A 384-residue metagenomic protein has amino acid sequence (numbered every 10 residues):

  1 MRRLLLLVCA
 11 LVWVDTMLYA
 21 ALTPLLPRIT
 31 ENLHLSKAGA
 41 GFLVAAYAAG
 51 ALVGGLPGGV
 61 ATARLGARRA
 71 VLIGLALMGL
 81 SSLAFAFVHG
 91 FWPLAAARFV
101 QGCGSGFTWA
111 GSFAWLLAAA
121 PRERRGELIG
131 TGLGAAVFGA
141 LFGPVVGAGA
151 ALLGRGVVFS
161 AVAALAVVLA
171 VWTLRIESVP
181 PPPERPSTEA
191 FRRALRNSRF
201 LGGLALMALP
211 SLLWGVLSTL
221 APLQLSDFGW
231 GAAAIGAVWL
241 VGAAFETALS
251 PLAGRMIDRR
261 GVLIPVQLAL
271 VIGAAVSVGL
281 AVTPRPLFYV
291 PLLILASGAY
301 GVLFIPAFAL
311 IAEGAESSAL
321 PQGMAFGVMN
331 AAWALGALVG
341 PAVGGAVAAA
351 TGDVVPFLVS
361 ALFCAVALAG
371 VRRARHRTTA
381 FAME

Functional and structural regions predicted by a protein language model:
T23, F200-W239: Extracytoplasmic gate region of multi-pass secondary transporters
V53-H89, I257-L263: Conserved MFS/SLC helix-loop-helix module at the cytosolic interface between two early adjacent transmembrane helices
S81, W92-V100, L287-A296: Paired small-residue
A97-A136: Cytoplasmic helix-loop-helix junction between adjacent transmembrane helices in 12-TM secondary transporters
F107-A120, L303-S317: Intracellular juxtamembrane helix-capping segments at the cytosolic ends of symmetry-related transmembrane helices
T131-L174: Helix-loop-helix hairpin linking two adjacent transmembrane segments in secondary transporters
A163-P182, G370-R375: C-terminal membrane-cytosol helix-exit motif in multi-pass small-molecule transporters
E177-L204: Juxtamembrane intracellular "pre-TM" segments in multi-pass secondary transporters
